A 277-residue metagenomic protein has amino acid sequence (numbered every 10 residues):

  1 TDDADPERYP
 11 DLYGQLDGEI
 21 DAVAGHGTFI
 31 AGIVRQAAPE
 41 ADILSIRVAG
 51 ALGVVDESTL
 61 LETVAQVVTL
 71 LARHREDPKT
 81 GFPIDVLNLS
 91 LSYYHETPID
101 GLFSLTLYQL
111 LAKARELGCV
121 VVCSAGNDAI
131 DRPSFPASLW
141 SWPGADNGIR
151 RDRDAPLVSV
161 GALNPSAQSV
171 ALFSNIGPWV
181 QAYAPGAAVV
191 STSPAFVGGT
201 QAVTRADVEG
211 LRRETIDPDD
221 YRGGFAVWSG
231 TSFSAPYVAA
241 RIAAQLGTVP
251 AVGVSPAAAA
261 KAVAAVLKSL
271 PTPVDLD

Functional and structural regions predicted by a protein language model:
T1-L44, T59-E62, Q66-P83, S90 (+3 more regions): Active-site core segment of subtilase-fold serine proteases
D2, S138-G247: Extracellular S/T/G-rich loop segment that most often corresponds to the catalytic His/Ser-adjacent loop
I30, L87, R241, Q245: Terminal peptide-recognition signature
L44, V120-V122, V158-S159, V190: Structural detector of well-ordered beta-strand residues that form the stable sheet scaffold of enzyme domains
V48-A49, L163: Hydrophobic pocket-lining residues within nucleotide cofactor-binding pockets
A49-R151, D219-P236: Substrate-binding/access-modulating region of protease and related hydrolase catalytic domains
D77-L91, P156-L157, G247-D277: C-terminal subdomain of the subtilisin-like protease fold in secreted/lumenal serine endopeptidases
